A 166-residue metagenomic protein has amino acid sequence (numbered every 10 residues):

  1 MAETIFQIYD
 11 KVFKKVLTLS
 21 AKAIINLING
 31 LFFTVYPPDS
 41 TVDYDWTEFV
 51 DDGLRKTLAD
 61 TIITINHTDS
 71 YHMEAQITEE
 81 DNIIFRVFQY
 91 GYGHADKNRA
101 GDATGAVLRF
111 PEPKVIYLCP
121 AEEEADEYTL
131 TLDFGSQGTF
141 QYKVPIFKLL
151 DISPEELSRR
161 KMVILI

Functional and structural regions predicted by a protein language model:
M1-I166: Conserved single-residue anchors adjacent to enzymatic active/cofactor-binding motifs
